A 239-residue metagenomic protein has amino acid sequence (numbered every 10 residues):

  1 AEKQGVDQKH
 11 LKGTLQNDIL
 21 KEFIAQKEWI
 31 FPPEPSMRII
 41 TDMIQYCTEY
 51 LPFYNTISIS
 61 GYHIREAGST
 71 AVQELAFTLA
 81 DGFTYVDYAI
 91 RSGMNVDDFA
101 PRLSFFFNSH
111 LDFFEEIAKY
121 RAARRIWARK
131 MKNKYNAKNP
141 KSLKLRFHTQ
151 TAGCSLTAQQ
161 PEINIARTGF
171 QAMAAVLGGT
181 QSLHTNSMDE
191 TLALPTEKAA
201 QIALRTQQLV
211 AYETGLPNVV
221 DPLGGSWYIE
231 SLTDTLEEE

Functional and structural regions predicted by a protein language model:
A1-H110, E115, K134, K141-H148 (+3 more regions): Catalytic alpha/beta active-site cores
A1-K3, D7-L11, A172, V219-T233: Amphipathic alpha-helical packing elements
K3, Q26-C47, R124, R129 (+5 more regions): Phosphate/diphosphate-binding loops
G5, W127, G178, T206 (+1 more regions): Conserved, mostly hydrophobic/aromatic
V6, F147, A158-Q160, A166-M173 (+3 more regions): Conserved active-site neighborhood of enzyme catalytic/cofactor-binding cores
G68-A76, H110-A122, T151-I165, A193-I202 (+1 more regions): Short glycine/threonine-rich loop-to-helix capping motif typified by GTGT followed within a few residues by an Asp-Pro
G93-P101, R129, K134, K138-S142 (+2 more regions): Catalytic or ion-coupling anion/metal-binding cores of large enzyme and transporter domains
Q181-E239: Active-site or pore-adjacent capping/gating segments
